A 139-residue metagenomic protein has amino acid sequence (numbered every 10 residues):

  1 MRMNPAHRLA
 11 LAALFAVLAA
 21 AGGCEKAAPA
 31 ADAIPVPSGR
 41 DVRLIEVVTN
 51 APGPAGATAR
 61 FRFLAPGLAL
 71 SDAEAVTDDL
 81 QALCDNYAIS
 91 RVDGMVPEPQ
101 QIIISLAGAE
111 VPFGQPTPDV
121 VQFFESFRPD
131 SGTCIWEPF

Functional and structural regions predicted by a protein language model:
M1-A6: N-terminal secretory signal peptides that target proteins for export/translocation
L11-A20: Bacterial N-terminal signal peptides
G23-K26: Bacterial signal peptide processing site
A30-I34: Helix-loop elements that line ligand-binding/catalytic pockets
P37-R60: Short edge beta-strands and adjacent turn/loop segments
G56-I103: Mature extracytoplasmic domains of secretory-pathway proteins
P97-F139: Polar/charged, Gly/Pro-rich intrinsically disordered segments
